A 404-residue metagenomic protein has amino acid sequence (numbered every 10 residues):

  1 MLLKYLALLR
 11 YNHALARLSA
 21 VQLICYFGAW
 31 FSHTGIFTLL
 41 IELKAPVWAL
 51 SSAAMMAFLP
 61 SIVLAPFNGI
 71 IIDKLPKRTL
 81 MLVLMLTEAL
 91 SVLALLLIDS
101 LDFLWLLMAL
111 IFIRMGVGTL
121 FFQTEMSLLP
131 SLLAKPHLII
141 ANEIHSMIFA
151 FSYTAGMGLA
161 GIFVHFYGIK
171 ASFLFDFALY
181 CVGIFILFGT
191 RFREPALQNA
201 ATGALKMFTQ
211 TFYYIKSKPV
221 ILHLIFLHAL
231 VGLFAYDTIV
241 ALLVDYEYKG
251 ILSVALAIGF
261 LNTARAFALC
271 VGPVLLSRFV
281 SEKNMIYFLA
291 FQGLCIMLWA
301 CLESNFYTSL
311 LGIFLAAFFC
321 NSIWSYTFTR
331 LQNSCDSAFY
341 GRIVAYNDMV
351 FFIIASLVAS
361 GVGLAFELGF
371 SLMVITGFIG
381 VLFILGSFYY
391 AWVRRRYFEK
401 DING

Functional and structural regions predicted by a protein language model:
M1-L15, R193-I225: Juxtamembrane intracellular "pre-TM" segments in multi-pass secondary transporters
A14-Q22, L50, M81, L107 (+3 more regions): Hydrophobic alpha-helix/TM-entry signal in multi-pass membrane transporters
A16-H33, M56-I70, P76-S91, L106-V164 (+3 more regions): Substrate-agnostic recognition of the 12-TM MFS/MFS-like secondary transporter fold
F31-G35, Y167-A171, F212-C270: A single, central transmembrane helix in multi-pass transporters
F31-S61: Extracellular/periplasmic helix-loop-helix junction of adjacent transmembrane segments in MFS-like secondary
F37-L43, L96, A155-F175, Y246-E247 (+1 more regions): Transmembrane alpha-helix termini and helix-breaking/packing motifs in multi-pass membrane transporters
A53, V63-P66, K74, R78-L80 (+3 more regions): C-terminal transmembrane bundle of multi-pass solute transporters/carriers
S127, S131, I169, F173 (+2 more regions): Helix-loop junctions on the cytosolic side of multi-pass membrane transporters, especially the intracellular loop
